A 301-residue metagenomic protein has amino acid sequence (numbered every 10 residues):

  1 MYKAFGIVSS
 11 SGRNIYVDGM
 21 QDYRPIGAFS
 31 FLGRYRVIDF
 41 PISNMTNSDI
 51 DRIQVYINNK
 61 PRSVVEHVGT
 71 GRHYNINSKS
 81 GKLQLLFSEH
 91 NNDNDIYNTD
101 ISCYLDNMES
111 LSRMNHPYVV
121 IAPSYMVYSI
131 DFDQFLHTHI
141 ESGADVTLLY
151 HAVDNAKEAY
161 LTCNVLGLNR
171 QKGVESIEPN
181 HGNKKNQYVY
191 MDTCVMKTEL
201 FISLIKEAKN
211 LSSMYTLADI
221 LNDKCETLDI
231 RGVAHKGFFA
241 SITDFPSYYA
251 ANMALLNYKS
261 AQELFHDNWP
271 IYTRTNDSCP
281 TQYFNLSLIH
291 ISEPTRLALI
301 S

Functional and structural regions predicted by a protein language model:
M1-L32, S43, S48-I50: N-terminal nucleotide-binding beta1-loop-alpha1 segment
M1-S10, E199, K209-S292, R296 (+1 more regions): Left-handed beta-helix
V37-I42: Short, well-formed alpha-helical segments that are part of the catalytic scaffolds of diverse glycosyltransferases
Q54-N58, L149-Y150: Short internal beta-strands
V65-E66, H73-N115: Short phosphate-binding loop-to-helix
V119: Short aromatic/hydrophobic "clamp" motif used to bind/position activated sugar donors
A122-P123: Active-site acidic Asp-centered loop
S129-S203: Conserved core of the sugar-phosphate nucleotidyltransferase
